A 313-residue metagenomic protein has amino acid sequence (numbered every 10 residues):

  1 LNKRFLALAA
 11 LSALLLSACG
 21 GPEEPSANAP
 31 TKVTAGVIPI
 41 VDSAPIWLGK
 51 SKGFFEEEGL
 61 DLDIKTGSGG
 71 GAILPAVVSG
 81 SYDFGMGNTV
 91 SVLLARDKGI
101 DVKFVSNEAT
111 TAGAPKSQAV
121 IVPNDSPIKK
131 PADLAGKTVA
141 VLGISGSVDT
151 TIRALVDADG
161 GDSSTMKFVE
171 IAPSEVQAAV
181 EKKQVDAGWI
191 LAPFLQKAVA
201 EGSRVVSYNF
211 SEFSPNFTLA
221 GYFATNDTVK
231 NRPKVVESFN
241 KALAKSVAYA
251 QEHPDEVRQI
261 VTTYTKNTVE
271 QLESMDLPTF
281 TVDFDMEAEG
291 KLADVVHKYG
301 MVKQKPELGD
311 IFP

Functional and structural regions predicted by a protein language model:
L1-A7: Bacterial N-terminal signal peptides that target proteins for export
L15-A18: C-terminal motif of bacterial Sec signal peptides marking the signal peptidase cleavage site
G20-E23: Bacterial signal peptide processing site
S26-D159, E170, V205, N216: Short, glycine-/small- and polar/acidic-enriched structural segments that line small-molecule recognition paths
E57, T111-G113, S211-S214, T279-M286 (+1 more regions): Short, solvent-exposed loop/beta-turn-alpha elements that line the ligand-binding surface or hinge of extracytoplasmic
V90, S174-Q259: Pocket-lining segment of extracytoplasmic ligand-binding domains
K230-K303: Secondary-structure end/capping motifs
Q304-P313: Hinge/cleft segment of the Venus flytrap/periplasmic-binding protein
